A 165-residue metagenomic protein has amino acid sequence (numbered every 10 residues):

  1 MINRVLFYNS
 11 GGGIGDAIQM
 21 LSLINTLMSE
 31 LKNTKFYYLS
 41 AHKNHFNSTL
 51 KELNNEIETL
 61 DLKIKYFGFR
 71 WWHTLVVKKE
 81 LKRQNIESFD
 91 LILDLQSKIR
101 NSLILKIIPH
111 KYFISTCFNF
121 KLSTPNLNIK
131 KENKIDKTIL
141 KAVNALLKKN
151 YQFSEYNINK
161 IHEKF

Functional and structural regions predicted by a protein language model:
M1-F165: Catalytic machinery of carbohydrate-active enzymes, primarily nucleotide-sugar-dependent glycosyltransferases
